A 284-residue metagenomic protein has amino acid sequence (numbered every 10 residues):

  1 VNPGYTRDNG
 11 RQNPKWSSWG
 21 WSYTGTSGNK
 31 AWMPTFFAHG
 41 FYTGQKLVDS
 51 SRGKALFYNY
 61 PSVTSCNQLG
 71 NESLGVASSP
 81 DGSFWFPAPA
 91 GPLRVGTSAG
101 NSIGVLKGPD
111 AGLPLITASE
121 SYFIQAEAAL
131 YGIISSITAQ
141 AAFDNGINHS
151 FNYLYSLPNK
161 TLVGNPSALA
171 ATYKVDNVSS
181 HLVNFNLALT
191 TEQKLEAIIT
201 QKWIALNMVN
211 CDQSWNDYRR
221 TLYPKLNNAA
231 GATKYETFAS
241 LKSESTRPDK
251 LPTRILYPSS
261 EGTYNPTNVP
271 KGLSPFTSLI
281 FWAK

Functional and structural regions predicted by a protein language model:
V1-Y122, A129-N228: Extended ligand-binding clefts on enzyme/binding-domain cores
F36, L187, A197, K234-F238 (+1 more regions): Short amphipathic alpha-helical surface micro-motifs
K225-N228, A232, F238-E244: Acidic/Ser/Thr/Pro-rich low-complexity tail/linker regions in eukaryotic proteins
F238-K284: Extended, compositionally biased alpha-helical segments that mediate assembly or anchoring
